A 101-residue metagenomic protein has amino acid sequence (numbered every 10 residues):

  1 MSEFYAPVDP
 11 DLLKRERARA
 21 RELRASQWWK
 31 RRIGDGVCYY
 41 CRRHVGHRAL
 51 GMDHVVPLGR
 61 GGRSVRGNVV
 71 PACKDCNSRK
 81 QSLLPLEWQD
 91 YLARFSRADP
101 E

Functional and structural regions predicted by a protein language model:
S2-Y40: Short, charged surface segments at domain edges that flank catalytic/cofactor-binding sites
A18, Q81, R94, P100-E101: A binding-site-centric feature that preferentially detects glycan-recognition modules on secreted/surface proteins
V37, G51, A72: The −1 position to Zn-ligating cysteines in a subset of zinc-ribbon hairpins
Y39-R42, D75: Short, cysteine/histidine-rich loop/knuckle motifs that typically chelate Zn2+
H47-R48, R79-L83: Short, non-ligating residues that shape and space the ligands of small metal-coordination modules and catalytic
G51-P57: Histidine-centered catalytic micro-motifs used for acid/base chemistry in nuclease and nucleotide-processing active
R60-K80: Short beta-strand-alpha-helix junction that forms the catalytic/metal-binding core of metal-dependent nuclease domains
